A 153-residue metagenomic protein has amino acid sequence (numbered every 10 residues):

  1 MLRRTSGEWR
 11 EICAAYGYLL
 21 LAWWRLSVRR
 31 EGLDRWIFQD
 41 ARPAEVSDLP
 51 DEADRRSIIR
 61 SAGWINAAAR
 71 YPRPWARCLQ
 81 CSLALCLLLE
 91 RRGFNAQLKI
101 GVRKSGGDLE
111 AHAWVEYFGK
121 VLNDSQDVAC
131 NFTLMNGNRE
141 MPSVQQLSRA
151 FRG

Functional and structural regions predicted by a protein language model:
M1-G153: Helix-boundary/low-complexity linker signature
